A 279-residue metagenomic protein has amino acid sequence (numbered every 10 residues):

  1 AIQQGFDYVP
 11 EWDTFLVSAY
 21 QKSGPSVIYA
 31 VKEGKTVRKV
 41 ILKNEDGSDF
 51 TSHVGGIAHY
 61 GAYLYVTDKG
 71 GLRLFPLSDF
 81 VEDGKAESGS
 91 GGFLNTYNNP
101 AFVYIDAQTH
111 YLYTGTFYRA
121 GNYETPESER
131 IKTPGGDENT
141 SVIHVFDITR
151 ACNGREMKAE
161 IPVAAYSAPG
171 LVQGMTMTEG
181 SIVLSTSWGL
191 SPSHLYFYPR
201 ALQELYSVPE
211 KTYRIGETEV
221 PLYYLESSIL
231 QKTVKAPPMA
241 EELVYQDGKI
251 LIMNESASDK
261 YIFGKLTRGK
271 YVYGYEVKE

Functional and structural regions predicted by a protein language model:
A1-S26: Beta-strand-rich domains and repeat architectures in extracellular enzymes and scaffolds, especially beta-propellers
I2-G5, V27-Y29, G34-A62: Blade-loop segments of beta-propeller domains
Q4-G5, G56, F102-Y104, G174 (+1 more regions): Conserved beta-strand position repeated once per blade in WD40 beta-propeller domains
E11-D13, G61-A62, Q108-H110, E179-S181 (+1 more regions): Short coil/turn segments that connect the beta-strands within blades of beta-propeller domains
S18-K22, K69-G71, L77, T116-R119 (+6 more regions): Short loop/turn segments immediately following the C-termini of beta-strands
S26-G34, L77-V81, S88, E127-A151 (+2 more regions): Beta-propeller blade signature
I41-D49, G92-T96, V163-A168, Q231-K235: Surface loop/turn motifs at the tips and blade-to-blade linkers of beta-strand repeat domains
A165-T233, M239-E241: Loop/turn-rich, solvent-exposed surfaces of beta-rich toroidal or solenoidal domains
